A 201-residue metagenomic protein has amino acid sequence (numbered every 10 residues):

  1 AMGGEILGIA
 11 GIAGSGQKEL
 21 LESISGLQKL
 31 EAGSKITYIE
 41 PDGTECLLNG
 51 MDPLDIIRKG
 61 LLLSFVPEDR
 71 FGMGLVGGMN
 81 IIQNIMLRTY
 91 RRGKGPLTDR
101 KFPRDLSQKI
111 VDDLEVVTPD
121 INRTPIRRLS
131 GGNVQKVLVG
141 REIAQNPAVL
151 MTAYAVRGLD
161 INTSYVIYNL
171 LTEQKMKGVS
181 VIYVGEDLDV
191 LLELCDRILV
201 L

Functional and structural regions predicted by a protein language model:
A1-L201: Glycine-rich phosphate-binding loops of nucleotide-dependent enzymes
